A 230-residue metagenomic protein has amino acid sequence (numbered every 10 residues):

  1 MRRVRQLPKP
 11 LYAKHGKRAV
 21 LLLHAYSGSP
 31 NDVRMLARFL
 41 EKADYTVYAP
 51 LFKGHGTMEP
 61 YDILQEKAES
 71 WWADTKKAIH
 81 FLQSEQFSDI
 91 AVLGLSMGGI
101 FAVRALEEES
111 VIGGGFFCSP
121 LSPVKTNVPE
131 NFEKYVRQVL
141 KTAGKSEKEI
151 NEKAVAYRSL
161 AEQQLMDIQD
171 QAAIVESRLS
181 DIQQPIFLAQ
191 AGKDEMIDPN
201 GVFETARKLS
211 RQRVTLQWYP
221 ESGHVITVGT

Functional and structural regions predicted by a protein language model:
L36, Q184, D198-R207: Short alpha-helix in the alpha/beta-hydrolase fold that links the catalytic acid
E41-D62: Conserved alpha/beta-hydrolase
M58-Q86: Catalytic nucleophile-loop/oxyanion-hole region of alpha/beta-hydrolase and closely related hydrolase-like folds
G94-G98, A102: Gly/Ala-rich beta-loop-alpha elbow adjacent to hydrolase catalytic centers
G115-K125: Active-site nucleophile loop of the alpha/beta-hydrolase fold
A161-R178: Active-site nucleophile elbow and catalytic-triad environment of alpha/beta-hydrolase enzymes
I182, I186-Q190, D194: Short beta-strand/loop motif that positions the catalytic acidic residue of the alpha/beta-hydrolase fold
S222-T230: Catalytic histidine-centered segment of alpha/beta-hydrolase-like enzymes
